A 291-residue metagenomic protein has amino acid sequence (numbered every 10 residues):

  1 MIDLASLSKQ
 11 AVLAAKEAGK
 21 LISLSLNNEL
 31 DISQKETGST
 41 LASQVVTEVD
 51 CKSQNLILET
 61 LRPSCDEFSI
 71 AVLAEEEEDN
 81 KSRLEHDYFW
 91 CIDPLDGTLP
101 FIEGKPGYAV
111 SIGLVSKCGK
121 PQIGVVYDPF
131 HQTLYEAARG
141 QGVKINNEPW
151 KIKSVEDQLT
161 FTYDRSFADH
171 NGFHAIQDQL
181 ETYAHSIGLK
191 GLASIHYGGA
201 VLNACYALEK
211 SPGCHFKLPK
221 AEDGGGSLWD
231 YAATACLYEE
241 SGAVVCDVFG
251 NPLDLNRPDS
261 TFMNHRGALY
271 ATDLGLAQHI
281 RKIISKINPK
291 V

Functional and structural regions predicted by a protein language model:
M1-L95, S285, P289-V291: N-terminal subdomain of lithium-sensitive/metallo-dependent phosphomonoesterases centered on the IMPase/IPPase/PAP
A18, I22, D50, L61 (+6 more regions): Residue-level signal for inorganic ion chemistry
E29-G38, V143, T182-I195: Short secondary-structure junctions
C51, E76, P94-G97, P129 (+3 more regions): Generic detector of well-ordered alpha-helical packing
R83-N146: DPxDG-like acidic metal-binding loop motif
K120, G142-I145, P149-K151, G275-I280: Short helix-loop capping/hinge motifs at secondary-structure junctions, enriched in acidic/polar residues
K153-V291: An extended, acidic
